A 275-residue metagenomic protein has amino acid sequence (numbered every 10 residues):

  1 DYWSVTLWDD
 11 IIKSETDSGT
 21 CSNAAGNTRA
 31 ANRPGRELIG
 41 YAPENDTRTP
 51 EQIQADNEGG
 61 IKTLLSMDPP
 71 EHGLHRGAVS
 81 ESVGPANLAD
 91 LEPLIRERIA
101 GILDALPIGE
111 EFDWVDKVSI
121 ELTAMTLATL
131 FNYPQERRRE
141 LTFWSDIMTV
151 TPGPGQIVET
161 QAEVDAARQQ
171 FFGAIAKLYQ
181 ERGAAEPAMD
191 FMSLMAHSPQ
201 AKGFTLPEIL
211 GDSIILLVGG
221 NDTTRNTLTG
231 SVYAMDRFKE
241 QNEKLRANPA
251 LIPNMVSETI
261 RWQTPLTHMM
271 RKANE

Functional and structural regions predicted by a protein language model:
D1-E275: Cytochrome P450
